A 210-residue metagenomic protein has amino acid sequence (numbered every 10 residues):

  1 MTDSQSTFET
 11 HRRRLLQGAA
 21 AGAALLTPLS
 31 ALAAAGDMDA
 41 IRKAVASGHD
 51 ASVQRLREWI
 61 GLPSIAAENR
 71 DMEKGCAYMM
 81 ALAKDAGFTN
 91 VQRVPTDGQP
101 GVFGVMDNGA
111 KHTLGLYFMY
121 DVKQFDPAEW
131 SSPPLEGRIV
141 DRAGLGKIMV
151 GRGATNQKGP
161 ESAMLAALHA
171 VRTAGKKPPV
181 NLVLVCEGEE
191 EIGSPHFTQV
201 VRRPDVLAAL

Functional and structural regions predicted by a protein language model:
D3-G22: N-terminal secretory signal peptides and thylakoid transit peptides that target proteins across membranes
A31-A35: Boundary at the C-terminal end of the N-terminal hydrophobic targeting segment
G36-A154, V171-V180: Acidic/His- and Gly-rich active-site-bordering loop/insert found across diverse amide/peptide-bond hydrolases
I148, Q157-L210: Acidic/histidine-rich catalytic neighborhood of metal-dependent amide-processing enzymes
